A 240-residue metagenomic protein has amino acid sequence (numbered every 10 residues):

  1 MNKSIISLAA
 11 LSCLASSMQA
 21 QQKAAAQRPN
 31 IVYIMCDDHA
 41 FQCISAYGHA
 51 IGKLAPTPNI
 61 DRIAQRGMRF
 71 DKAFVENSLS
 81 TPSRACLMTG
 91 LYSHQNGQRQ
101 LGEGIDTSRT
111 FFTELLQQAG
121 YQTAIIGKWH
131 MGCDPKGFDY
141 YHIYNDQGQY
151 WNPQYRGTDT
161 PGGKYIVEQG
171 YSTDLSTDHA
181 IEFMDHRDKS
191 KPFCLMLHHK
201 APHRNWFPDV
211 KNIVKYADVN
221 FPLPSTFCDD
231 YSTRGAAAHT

Functional and structural regions predicted by a protein language model:
N2-L14, M18-T240: Formylglycine-dependent sulfatase
